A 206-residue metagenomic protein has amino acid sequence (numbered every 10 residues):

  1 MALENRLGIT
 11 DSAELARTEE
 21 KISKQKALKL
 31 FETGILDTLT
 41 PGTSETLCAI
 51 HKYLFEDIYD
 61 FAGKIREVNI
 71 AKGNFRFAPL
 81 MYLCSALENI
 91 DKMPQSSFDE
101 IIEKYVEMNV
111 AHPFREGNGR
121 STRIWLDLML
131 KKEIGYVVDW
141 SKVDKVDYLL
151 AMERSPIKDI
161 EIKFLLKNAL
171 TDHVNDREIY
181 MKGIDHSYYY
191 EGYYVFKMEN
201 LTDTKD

Functional and structural regions predicted by a protein language model:
M1-D206: FIC/Doc superfamily catalytic core
